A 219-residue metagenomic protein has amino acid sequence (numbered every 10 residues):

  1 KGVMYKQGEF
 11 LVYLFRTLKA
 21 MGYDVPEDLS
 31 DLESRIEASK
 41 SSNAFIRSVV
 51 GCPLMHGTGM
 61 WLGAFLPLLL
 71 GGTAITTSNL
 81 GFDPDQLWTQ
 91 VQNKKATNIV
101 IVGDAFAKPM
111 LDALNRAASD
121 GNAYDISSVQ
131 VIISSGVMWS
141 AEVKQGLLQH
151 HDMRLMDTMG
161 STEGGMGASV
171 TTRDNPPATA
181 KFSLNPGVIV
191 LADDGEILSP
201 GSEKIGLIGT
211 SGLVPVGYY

Functional and structural regions predicted by a protein language model:
K1-M4: Conserved adenylation A10 loop of the ANL superfamily
Q7: Histidine-centered phosphotransfer motif of kinases
L11-V50, M55-V100, A113, A117-A118: Conserved AMP-binding/adenylation subdomain of ANL enzymes
K40-S42, I126, S202: Short, flexible hinge/linker loops that cap or flank conserved catalytic cores
S48-V49, G209-S211: Short hydrophobic-aromatic micro-motifs
L69-L70, A96-I101, L111-I189, D194-P200 (+2 more regions): Gly/Ser/Thr-rich phosphate-binding loop
G217-Y219: Cytochrome P450 core scaffold surrounding the K-helix E-X-X-R motif and the conserved "meander" helix-loop region
